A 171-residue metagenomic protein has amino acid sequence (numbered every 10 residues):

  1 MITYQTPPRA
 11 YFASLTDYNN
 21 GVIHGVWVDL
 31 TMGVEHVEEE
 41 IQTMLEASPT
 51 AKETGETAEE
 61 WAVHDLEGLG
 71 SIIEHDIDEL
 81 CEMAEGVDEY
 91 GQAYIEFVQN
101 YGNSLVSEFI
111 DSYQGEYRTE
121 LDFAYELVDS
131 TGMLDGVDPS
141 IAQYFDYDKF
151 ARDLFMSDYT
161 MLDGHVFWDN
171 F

Functional and structural regions predicted by a protein language model:
I2-P49: N-terminal ordered "arm"
T3, P8, E67-H75, Y113 (+2 more regions): Non-transmembrane, interaction-prone alpha-helical and coil segments associated with secretion and export
Y4-T6, Y125-F171: Acidic, proline/glycine-rich low-complexity IDRs
P8-A13, G25-D29, E60-H64, D158-N170: Ordered hydrophobic segments in well-structured contexts
L30, L66, Y147: Residues immediately flanking
T31, Y117-R118, Y144: Conserved aromatic
V34-L105: Structured domain cores in non-transmembrane regions
Y94-F109, Y113, Y117-E126, T131: Phosphate/anion-contacting hairpin/loop surfaces
